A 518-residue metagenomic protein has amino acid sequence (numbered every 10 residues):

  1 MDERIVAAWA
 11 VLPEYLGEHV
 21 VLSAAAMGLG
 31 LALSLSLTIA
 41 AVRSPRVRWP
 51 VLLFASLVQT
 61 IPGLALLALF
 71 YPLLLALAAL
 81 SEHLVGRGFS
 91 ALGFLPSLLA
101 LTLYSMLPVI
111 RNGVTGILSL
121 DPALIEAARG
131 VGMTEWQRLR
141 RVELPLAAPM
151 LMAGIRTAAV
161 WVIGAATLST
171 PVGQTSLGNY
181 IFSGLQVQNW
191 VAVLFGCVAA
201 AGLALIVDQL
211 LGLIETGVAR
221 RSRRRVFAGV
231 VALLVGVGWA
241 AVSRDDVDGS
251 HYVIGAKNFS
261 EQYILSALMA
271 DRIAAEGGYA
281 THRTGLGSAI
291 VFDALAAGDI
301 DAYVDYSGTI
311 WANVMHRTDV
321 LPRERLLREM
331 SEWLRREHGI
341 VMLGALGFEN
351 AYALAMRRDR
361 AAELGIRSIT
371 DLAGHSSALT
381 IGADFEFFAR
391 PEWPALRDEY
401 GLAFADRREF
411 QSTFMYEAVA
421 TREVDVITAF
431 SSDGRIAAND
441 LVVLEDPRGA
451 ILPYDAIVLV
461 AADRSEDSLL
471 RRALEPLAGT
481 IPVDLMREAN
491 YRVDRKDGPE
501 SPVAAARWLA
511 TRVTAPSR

Functional and structural regions predicted by a protein language model:
V11-L22, P72-P108, G196: Loop-to-helix entry region at the N-terminal start of transmembrane alpha-helices in multi-pass membrane transporters
A24, W136-L168: Transmembrane alpha-helices
A25-A55, A68: Transmembrane-helix boundary motif in ABC transporter permease subunits
I117-A147, Q174: Short helix-to-coil transition segments within interhelical loops that connect adjacent transmembrane helices
L177-L213: Hydrophobic alpha-helical transmembrane segments of polytopic membrane proteins
H251-T281, G347-T421, D484, P499-A504: Bilobed "Venus flytrap"/periplasmic-binding protein-like clamshell domains and structurally analogous long
V314-L343, T421-V424, R435-G449: Ligand-binding "clamshell"
Y352-A362, Y454-D467: A bilobed periplasmic-binding-protein/Venus flytrap-type ligand-binding module shared by bacterial periplasmic
